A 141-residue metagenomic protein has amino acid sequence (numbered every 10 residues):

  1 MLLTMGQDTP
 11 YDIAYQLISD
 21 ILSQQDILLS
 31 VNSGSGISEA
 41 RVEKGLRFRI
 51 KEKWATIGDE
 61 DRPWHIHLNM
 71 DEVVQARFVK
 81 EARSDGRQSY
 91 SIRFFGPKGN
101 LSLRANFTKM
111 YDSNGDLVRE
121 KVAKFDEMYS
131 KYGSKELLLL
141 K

Functional and structural regions predicted by a protein language model:
M1-M70, V74-E81, S134-K141: N-terminal recruitment modules of adaptor/scaffold proteins
A76-K141: Acidic, Ser/Thr- and proline-rich intrinsically disordered linker/docking segments of eukaryotic scaffolds
